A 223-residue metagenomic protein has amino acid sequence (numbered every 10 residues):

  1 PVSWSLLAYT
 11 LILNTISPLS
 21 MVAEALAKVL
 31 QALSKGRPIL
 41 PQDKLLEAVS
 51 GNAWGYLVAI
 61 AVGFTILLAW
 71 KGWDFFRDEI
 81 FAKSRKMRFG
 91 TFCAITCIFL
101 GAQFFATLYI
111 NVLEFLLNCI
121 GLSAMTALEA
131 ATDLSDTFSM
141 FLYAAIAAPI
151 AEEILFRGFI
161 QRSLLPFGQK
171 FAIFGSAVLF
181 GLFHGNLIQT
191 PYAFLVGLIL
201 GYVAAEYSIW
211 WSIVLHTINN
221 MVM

Functional and structural regions predicted by a protein language model:
P1-C93, I218, V222-M223: N-terminal, membrane-interfacial amphipathic/helix-forming hydrophobic leader that caps and precedes the first
S3-S5, S17-S20, S34, S50 (+8 more regions): Generic serine detector
L6, T10-P18, Y56-A61, F92-T107 (+6 more regions): Alpha-helical transmembrane spans of integral membrane proteins, capturing the lipid-embedded, hydrophobic core of TM
I16-L19, G63-L67, G72-W73, A102 (+5 more regions): Alpha-helical transmembrane segments of polytopic integral membrane proteins, especially the permease/helical cores
L19-P38, A69, W73-D78, V112-A124 (+5 more regions): Membrane-interface elements of multi-pass transporters and channels
V29-P38, L46-A48, I80-I154, L165: Juxtamembrane helix-loop-helix connectors linking adjacent transmembrane helices in multi-pass membrane enzymes
G36, G51, G55, G63 (+12 more regions): Residue-identity detector for glycine
F138-M223: Transmembrane helix-loop-helix hairpins at the membrane interface of multi-pass integral membrane proteins
